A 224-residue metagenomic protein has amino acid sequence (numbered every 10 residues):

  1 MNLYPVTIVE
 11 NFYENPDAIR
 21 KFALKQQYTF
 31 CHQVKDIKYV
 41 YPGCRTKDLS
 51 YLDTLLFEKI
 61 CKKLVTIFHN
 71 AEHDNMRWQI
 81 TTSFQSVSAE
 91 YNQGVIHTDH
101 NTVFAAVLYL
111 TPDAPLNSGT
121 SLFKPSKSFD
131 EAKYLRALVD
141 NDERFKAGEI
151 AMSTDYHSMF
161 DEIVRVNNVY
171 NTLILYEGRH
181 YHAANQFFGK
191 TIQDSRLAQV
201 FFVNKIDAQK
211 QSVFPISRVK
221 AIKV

Functional and structural regions predicted by a protein language model:
M1-Q79, S83-I96, G119-T120, S126: Non-heme Fe(II)/2-oxoglutarate
S88-V224: Catalytic core of non-heme Fe(II) oxygenases with the double-stranded beta-helix
